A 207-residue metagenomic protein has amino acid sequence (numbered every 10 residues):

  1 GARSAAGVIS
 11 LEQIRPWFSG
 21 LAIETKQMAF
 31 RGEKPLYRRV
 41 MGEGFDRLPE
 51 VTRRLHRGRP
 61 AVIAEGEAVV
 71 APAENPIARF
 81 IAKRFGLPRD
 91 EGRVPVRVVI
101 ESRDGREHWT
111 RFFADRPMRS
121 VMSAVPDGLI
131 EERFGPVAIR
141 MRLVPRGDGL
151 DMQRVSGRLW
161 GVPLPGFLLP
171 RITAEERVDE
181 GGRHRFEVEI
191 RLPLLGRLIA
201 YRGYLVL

Functional and structural regions predicted by a protein language model:
G1-I9: N-terminal amphipathic/basic-hydrophobic helices that include classical n-h-c signal peptides and signal-anchor
E12-E180, H184-V188, Y201: Soluble ligand-binding/transfer domains with enclosed cavities or grooves
R185-L207: C-terminal structured interaction module
